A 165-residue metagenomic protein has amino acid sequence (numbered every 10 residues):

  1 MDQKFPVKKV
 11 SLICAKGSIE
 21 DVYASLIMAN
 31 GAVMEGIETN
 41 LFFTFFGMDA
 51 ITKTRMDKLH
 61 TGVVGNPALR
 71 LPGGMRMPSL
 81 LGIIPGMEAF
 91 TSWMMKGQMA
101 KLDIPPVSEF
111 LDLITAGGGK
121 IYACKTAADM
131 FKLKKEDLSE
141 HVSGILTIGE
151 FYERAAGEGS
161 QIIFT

Functional and structural regions predicted by a protein language model:
M1-D21, I27-N30: N-terminal glycine-/serine-/threonine-rich phosphate-binding loop
L12-V22, I51-T52, Q98-L102: Short, glycine-rich nucleotide/cofactor-binding loops
Y23-G36, L41: Histidine-anchored nucleotide/phosphate-binding helix
T39-F45, Y122-K125: Short internal beta-strands
G47-H60: N-terminal beta-loop-helix "entrance" segment that forms/cooperates in small-molecule cofactor or anionic ligand
L59-M95, M99, D103: A glycine-rich helix N-cap at a beta->alpha junction
E88-R154: A charged, amphipathic interaction segment
E153-F164: Gly/Ser-rich helix-loop-strand patches that form or flank binding pockets for ribonucleotide-derived cofactors
